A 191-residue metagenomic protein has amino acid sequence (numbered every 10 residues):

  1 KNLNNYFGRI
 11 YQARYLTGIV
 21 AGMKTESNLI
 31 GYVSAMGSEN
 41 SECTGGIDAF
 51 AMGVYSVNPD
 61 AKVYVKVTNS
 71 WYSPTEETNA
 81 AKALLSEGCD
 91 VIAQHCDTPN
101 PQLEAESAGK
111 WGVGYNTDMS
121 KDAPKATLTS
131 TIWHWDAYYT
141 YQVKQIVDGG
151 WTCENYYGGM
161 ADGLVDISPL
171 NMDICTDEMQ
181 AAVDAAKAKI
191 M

Functional and structural regions predicted by a protein language model:
K1-M191: A residue-level marker of the well-folded mature domains of exported/periplasmic proteins
